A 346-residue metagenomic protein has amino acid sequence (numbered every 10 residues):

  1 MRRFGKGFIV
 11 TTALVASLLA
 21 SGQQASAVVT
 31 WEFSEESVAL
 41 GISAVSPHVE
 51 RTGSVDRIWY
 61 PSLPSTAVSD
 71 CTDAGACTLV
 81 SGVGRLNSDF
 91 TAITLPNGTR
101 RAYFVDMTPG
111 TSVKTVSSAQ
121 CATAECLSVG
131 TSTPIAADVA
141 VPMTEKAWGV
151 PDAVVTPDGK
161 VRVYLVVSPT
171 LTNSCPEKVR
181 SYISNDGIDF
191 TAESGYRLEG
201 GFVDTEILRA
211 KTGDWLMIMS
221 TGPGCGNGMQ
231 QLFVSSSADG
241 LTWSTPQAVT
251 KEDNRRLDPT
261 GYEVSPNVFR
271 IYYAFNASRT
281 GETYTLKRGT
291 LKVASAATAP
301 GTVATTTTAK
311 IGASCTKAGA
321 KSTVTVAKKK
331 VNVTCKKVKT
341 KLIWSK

Functional and structural regions predicted by a protein language model:
M1-A27: Secretory targeting and sorting signals
G5, T11, V113, G159 (+7 more regions): Generic cytosolic/nucleocytoplasmic N-terminal low-complexity/intrinsically disordered segments
G5-G7, A20, K146, N254 (+1 more regions): A broadly tuned, weak detector of single residues within folded domains
T12, L18, G22-Q23, T99 (+3 more regions): Generic low-complexity, intrinsically disordered sequence content enriched in small uncharged/hydrophobic residues
A13, S17, K211, T308-T316: Compositionally biased, low-hydrophobicity segments enriched in charged and small polar residues
S21-Q23, D186, D239, V331: Generic detector of short, well-ordered, non-transmembrane alpha-helical segments enriched in hydrophobic residues
Q24-A27, A294-K346: Polybasic, low-complexity, intrinsically disordered segments
V28-A299: Carbohydrate-active catalytic/glycan-binding domains of CAZyme proteins, especially the secreted or lumenal ectodomains
